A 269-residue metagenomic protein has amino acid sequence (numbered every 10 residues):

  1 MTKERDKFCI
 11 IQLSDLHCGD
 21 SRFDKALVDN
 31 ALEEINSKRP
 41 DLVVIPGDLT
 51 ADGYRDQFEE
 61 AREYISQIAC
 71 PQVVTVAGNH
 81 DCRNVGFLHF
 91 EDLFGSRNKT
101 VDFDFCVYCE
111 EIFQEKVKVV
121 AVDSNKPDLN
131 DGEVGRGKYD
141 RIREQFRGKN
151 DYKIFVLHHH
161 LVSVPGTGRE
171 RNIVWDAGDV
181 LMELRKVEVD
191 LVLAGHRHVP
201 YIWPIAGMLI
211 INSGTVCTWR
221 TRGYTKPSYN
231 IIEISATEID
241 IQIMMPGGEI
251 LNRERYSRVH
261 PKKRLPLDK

Functional and structural regions predicted by a protein language model:
M1-S66, R141, G148: N-terminal active-site segment of His-dependent metallophosphoesterases
T2-I11, C109-A121, R147-I154, P204-I210: Beta-strand-turn-beta hairpins that frame and shape the catalytic cleft of phosphate-ester-processing enzymes
Q12-S14, V43-D48, V73-N79, D123 (+3 more regions): Active-site neighborhood of phospho(di)ester-bond hydrolases with catalytic His/Asp-centered motifs
G19-R22, A51-D56, N79-L88, P127-N130 (+3 more regions): Active-site environment of divalent metal-dependent phosphoester hydrolases
E59-R141, M182-R185, N230-I231: Extended active-site neighborhood of metal-dependent phosphoesterases/phosphodiesterases
K149-G166: Short acidic, glycine-rich surface-loop motifs adjacent to enzyme active sites
R169-D240: Conserved beta-sheet core of the metallophosphoesterase superfamily
I234-K269: A short C-terminal boundary segment appended to hydrolase-like catalytic domains
